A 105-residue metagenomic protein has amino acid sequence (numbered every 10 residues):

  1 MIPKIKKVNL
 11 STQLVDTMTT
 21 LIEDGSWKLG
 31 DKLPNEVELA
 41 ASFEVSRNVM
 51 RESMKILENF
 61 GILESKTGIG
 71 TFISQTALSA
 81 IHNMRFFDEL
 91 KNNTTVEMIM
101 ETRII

Functional and structural regions predicted by a protein language model:
M1-I104: Short linear motifs at protein or domain termini
